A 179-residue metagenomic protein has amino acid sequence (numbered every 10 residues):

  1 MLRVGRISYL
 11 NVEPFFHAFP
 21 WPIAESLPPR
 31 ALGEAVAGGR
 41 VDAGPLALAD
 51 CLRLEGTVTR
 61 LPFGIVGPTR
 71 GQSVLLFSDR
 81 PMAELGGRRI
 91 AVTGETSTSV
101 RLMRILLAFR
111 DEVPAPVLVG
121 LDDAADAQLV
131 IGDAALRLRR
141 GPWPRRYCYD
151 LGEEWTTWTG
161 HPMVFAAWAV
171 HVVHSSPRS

Functional and structural regions predicted by a protein language model:
M1-S179: Domain-level signature for soluble enzymes in the chorismate/prephenate branch of the shikimate pathway
